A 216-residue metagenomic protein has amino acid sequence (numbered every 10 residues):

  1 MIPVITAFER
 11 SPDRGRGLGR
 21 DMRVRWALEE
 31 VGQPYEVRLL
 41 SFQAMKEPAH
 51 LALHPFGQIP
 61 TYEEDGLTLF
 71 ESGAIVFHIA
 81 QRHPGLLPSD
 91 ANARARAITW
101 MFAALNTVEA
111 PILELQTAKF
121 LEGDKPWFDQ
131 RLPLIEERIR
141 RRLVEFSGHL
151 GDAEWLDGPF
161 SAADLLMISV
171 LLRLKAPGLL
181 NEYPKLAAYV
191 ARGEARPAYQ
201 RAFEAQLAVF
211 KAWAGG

Functional and structural regions predicted by a protein language model:
M1-P133, E137: GST-like domain detector, emphasizing the conserved glutathione-binding G-site in the N-terminal thioredoxin-like
I2, A104-A195: GST-like fold's C-terminal all-alpha helical module
T6-A7, L39, L166-S169, E204: Short beta-strand segments
S41, A162, Q206-L207: Short, solvent-exposed turn/loop segments enriched in Gly/Ser/Thr/Pro and often Arg
K46-E47, G193, A212-W213: Short Asp/Glu-rich motifs
A52, A195, E204: Phosphate-coordinating loops and pocket residues in cytosolic domains that bind phosphorylated ligands
E204-G216: Terminal-tail/helix-coil boundary detector
